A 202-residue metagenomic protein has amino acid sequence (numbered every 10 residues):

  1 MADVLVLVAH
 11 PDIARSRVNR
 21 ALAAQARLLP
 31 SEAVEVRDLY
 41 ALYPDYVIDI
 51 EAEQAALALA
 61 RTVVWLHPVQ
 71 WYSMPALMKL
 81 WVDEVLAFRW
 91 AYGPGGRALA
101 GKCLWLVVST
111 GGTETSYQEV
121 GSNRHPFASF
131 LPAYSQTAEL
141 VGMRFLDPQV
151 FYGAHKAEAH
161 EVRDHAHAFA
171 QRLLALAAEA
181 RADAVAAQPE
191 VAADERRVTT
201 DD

Functional and structural regions predicted by a protein language model:
M1-V34, F169-A170: N-terminal beta1-alpha1 ligand-phosphate binding loop
L5-L7, E35-R37, V64, W105-V107 (+1 more regions): Hydrophobic/aromatic beta-strand patches that form the interior of the parallel beta-sheet core in alpha/beta enzyme
P11-I13, A41-Y43, R124, Y152-A157: Short histidine/acidic/glycine/proline-rich micro-motifs that form metal- and phosphate-coordinating active-site loops
R17-A21, I48, A76-L80, H160: Generic recognition of short, well-ordered alpha-helical segments
E32-P44: A short beta-strand-loop structural module common to alpha/beta enzyme folds
Y43-E51, A157-E161: Structural motif
E51-S135: Helix-loop-strand module that forms the ligand-binding subsite of alpha/beta enzymes
L131-D202: Glycine-rich phosphate/pyrophosphate-binding loop and the adjoining helix
